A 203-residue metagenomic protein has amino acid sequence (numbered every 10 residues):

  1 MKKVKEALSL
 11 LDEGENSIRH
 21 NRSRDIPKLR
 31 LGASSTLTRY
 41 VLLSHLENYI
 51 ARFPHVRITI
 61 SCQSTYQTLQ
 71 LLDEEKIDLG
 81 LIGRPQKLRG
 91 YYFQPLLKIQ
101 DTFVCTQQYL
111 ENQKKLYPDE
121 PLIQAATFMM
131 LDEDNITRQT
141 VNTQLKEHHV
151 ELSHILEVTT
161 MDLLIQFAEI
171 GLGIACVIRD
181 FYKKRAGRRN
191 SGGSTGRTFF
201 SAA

Functional and structural regions predicted by a protein language model:
M1-H20: Alpha-helical "hinge/linker" immediately C-terminal to small N-terminal DNA-binding modules
S23, G90-M129: Flexible hinge/capping segments at coil-to-helix
I26-R89, V158: Central regulatory/effector-binding core of bacterial HTH transcription factors
L46-R52, E120, R138-E151: Ligand-binding cleft/hinge of the Venus flytrap
L69, D73, F93, Y117-E120 (+1 more regions): Short hydrophobic/charged patches on amphipathic alpha-helices used for structural packing and interfaces
L79-R84, T106, L131-D132: Short beta-strand elements of ligand-binding domains
L88-P95, I99, L163-A203: Beta-alpha-beta core module
E111-K114, A126-H148: Secondary-structure junction motif
